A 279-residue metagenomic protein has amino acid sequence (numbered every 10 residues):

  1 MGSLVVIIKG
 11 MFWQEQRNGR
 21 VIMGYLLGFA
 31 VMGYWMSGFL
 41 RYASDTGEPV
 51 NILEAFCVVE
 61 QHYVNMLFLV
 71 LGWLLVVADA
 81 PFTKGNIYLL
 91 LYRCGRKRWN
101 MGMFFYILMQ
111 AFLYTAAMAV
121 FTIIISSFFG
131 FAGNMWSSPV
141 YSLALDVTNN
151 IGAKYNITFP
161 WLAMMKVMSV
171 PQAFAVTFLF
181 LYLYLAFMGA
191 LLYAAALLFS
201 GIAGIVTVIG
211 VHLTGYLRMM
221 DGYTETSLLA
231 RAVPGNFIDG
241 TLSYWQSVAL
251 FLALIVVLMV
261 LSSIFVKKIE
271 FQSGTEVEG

Functional and structural regions predicted by a protein language model:
M1-P81, L197-I202, V211-Q246, L250-G279: Hydrophobic alpha-helical transmembrane segments
L4-K9, M101, P171-A175: Alpha-helical membrane-protein architecture signal
G33-A80, F104-A194, R231-L252: Secretory targeting signals
V76-Y92: Transmembrane helix boundary and interhelical loop/hinge segments in multi-pass membrane proteins
G95-Y106: Amphipathic cytosolic juxtamembrane alpha-helices at the membrane-cytosol interface of multi-pass membrane transporters
R98, A203-G204: Residue-level recognition of membrane-helix boundary sites in multi-pass small-molecule transporters
M103, V208-I209: Residue-level recognition of transmembrane alpha-helices in multi-pass small-molecule transporters/permeases
